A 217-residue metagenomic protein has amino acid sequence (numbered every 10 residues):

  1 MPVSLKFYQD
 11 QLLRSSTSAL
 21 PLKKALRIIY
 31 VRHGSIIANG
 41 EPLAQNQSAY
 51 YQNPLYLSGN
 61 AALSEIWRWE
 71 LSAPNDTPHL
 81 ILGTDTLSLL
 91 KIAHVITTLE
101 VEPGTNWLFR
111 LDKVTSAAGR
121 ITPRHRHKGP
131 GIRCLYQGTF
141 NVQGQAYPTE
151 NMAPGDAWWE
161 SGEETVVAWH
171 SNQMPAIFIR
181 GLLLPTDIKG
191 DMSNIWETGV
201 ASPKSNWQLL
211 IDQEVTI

Functional and structural regions predicted by a protein language model:
M1-L26, L89-P123, G181: A short glycine-rich, His/Asp/Glu-containing loop-to-beta-strand
L5, K24, P42, Q52-T86 (+1 more regions): Ligand-binding loop in jelly-roll beta-barrel domains
F7-Q9, I28, S48-Y50, R68 (+4 more regions): Conserved hydrophobic/aromatic beta-strand scaffold that supports enzyme active sites
Q11-S18, I28, S35-L57, S116 (+1 more regions): Short acidic-glycine-tyrosine-enriched beta hairpin
K24-I37, H127-V142, G181-P185: Short, conserved beta-strand element in jelly-roll/cupin
T105-A153: A contiguous binding-surface segment within folded domains or other stable secondary-structure elements
Q137-G138, Y147-A157, W169-S193, S205-N206: Compact recognition or signaling/catalytic modules
G199-I217: Short, cationic low-complexity segments
